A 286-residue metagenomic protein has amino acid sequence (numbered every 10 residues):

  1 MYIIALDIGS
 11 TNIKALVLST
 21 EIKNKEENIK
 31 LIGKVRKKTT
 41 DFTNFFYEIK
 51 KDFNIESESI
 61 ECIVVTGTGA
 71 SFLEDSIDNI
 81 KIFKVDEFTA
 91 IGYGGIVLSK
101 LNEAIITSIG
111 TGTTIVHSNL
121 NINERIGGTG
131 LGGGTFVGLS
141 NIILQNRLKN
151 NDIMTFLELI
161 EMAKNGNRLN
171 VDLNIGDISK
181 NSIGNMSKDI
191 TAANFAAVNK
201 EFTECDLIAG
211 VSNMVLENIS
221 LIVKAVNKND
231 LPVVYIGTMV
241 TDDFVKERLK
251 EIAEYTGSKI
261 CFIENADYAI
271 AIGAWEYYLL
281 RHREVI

Functional and structural regions predicted by a protein language model:
Y2-Y47: Short glycine-rich, Thr/Ser-proximal phosphate-binding strand/loop in the N-terminal lobe of ATP-dependent enzymes
I3-D7, C62-V64, A104-S108, G128 (+1 more regions): Short glycine-aspartate micro-motif
L6-N12, T68, T107-G112, G130-G133 (+1 more regions): A short acidic Gly-Thr/Ser loop motif
N12, V65-L73, K224-V226, D230-I252 (+1 more regions): Glycine-rich phosphate-binding loops at beta-strand->alpha-helix junctions
V35-R36, K50-E87, L120-R125, K180: Short beta-strand-loop/turn "lid" adjacent to the catalytic site in phosphate-handling enzymes
L73, K81-T107, G112-I122, I272-L280: Conserved phosphate-binding catalytic cores of ATP/NTP-utilizing and phosphoryl-transfer enzymes
G92-L98, F136-S140, L221, S258-I286: Glycine-rich phosphate-binding/hydrolytic loop that grips phosphoryl groups
N141-K224: Active-site rim beta-loop-alpha module in soluble metabolic enzymes
